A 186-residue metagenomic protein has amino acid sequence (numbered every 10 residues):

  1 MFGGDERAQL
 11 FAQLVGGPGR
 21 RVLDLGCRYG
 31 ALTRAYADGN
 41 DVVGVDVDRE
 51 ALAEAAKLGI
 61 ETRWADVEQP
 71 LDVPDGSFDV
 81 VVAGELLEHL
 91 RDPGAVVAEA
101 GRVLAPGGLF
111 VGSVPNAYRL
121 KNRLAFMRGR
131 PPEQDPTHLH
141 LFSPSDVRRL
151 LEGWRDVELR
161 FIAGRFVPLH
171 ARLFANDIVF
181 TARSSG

Functional and structural regions predicted by a protein language model:
M1-P74, V80-V82, G94-V97, P136 (+4 more regions): Conserved N-terminal segment of class I S-adenosyl-L-methionine
G84-H89: Short catalytic micro-motifs in class I SAM-dependent methyltransferases
R91-A95, N122: Short N-terminal helix/helix-N-cap motif within the alpha/beta-hydrolase-1
G94-P106: A short glycine-rich, Lys/Arg-flanked "PGG" loop and its adjoining helix->strand segment in the class I
G108-N116: Conserved beta-strand signature within the Rossmann-like core of class I S-adenosyl-L-methionine
A117, R130, G153-V157: Phosphate/oxyanion-binding loops and surfaces in catalytic or ligand/nucleic-acid-binding neighborhoods
Y118-T137: Short, glycine-/aromatic-enriched active-site segment of Class I SAM-dependent methyltransferases
